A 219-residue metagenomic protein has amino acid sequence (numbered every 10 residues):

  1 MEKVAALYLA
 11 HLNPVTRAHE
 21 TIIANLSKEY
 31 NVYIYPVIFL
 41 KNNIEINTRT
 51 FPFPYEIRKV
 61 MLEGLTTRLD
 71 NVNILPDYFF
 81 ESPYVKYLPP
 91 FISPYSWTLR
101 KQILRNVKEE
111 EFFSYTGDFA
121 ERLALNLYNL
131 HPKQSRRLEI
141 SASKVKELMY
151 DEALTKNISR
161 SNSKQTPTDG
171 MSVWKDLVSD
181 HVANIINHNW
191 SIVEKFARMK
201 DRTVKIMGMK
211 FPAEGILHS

Functional and structural regions predicted by a protein language model:
M1-S219: Nucleotidyltransferase catalytic core that binds NTPs
